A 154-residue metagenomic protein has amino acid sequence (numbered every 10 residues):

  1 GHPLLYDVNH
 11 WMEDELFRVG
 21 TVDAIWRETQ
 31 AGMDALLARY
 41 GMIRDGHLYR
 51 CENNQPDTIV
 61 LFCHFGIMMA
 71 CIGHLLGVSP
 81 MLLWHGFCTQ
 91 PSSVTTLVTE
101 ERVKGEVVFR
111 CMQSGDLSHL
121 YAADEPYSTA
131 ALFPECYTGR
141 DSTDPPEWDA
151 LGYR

Functional and structural regions predicted by a protein language model:
G1-Y40: Phosphate-handling substructures
I43, H47-T58, A70-R154: Acidic, low-complexity terminal tails and accessory targeting/binding regions of phosphate-metabolizing enzymes
H64: Short, conserved phosphate/pyrophosphate- and ester-handling motifs at nucleotide-, phospho-/glycolipid
